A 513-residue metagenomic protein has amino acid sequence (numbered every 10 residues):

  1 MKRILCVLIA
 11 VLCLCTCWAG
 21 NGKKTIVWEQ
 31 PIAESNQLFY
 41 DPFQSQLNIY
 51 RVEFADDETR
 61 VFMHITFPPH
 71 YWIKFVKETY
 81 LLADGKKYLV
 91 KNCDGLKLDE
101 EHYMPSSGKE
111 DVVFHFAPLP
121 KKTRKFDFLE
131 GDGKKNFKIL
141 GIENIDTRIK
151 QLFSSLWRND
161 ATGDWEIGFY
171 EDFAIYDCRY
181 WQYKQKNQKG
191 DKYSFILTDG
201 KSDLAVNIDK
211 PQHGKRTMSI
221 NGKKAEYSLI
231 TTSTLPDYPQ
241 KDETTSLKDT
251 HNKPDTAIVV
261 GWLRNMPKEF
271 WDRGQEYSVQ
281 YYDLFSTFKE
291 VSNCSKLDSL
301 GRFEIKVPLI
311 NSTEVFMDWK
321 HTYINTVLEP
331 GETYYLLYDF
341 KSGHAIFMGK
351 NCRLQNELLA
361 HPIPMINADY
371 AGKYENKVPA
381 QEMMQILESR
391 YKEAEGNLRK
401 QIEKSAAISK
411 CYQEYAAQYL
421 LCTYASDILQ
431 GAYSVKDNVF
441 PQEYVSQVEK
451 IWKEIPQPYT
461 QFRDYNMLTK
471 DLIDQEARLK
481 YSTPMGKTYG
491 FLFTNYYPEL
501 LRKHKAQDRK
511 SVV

Functional and structural regions predicted by a protein language model:
M1-T25: Bacterial Sec-dependent N-terminal signal peptides
G20-K150, G200: Conserved functional micro-motifs across diverse proteins
Y40-P42, I49, K87-C93, I139 (+4 more regions): A structural signal for short, hydrophobic beta-strand segments that form beta-sheets in beta-rich/all-beta domains
V76-Y88, D272-D283, V512: Extended low-complexity, serine/threonine- and proline-enriched intrinsically disordered segments
A83-K87, G133, D172, R179-W181 (+2 more regions): Change "in extracellular beta-sheet-rich domains … of secreted and cell-surface proteins" to "in beta-sheet-rich domains
E143-Q151, K184-C411: A non-transmembrane, solvent-exposed segment enriched in polar/low-complexity residues
D160-D199: N-terminal glycine/threonine-rich, aromatic-flanked beta-hairpin/loop signature
D339-V513: Oxidative protein folding and maturation machinery
